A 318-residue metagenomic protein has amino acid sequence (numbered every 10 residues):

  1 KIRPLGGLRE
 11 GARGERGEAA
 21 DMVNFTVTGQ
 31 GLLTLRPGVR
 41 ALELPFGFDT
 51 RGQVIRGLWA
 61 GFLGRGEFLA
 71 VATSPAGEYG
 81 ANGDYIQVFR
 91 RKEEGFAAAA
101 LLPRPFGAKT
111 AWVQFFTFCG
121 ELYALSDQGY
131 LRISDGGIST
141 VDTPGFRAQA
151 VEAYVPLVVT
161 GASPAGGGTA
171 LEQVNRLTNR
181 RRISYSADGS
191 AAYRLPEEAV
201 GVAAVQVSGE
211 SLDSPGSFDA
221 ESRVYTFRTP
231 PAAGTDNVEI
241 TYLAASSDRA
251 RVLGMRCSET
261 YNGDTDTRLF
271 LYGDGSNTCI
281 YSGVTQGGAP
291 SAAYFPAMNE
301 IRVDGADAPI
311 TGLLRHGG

Functional and structural regions predicted by a protein language model:
K1-A98, R147-T178, R251-G318: N-terminal beta-propeller domains
W59-F62, V88-F89, A111-F116, Y130-R132 (+5 more regions): Short, exposed beta-strand/loop patches in secreted or surface proteins that constitute
I86-V88, Y130, V202-V207: Short polybasic amphipathic segments
G95-A108: WD40-like beta-propeller blades
P105-G120, T226-R228, D248: Beta-sandwich interaction modules
T110-V158: Hydrophobic or amphipathic alpha-helical targeting/insertion segments
V141-E221, F227, P231, L243-R256: Extended beta-strand solenoid/passenger and fiber regions
D236-A244: Short, hydrophobic/aromatic-enriched beta-strand segments in well-ordered soluble domains
